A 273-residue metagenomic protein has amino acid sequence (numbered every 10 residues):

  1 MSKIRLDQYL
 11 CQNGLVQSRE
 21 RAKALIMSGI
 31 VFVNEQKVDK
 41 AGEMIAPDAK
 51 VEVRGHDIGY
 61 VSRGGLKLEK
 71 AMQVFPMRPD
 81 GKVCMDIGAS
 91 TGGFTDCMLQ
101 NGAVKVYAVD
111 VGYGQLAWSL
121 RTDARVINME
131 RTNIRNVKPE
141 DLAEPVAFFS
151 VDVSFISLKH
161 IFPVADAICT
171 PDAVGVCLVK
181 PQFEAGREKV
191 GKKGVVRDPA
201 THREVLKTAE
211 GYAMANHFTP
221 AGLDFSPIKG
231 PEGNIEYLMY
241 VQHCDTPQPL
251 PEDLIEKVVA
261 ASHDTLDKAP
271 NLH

Functional and structural regions predicted by a protein language model:
M1-A49, V83-C84: A basic, amphipathic helix-loop patch mediating RNA/tRNA/ribosome contacts
D80-S90: Conserved class I S-adenosyl-L-methionine
G92-G93, G114: Glycine-rich SAM-binding Motif I of class I
C97-K105: Conserved S-adenosyl-L-methionine
Y107-H160: S-adenosyl-L-methionine
K159-V176: A short glycine-rich, Lys/Arg-flanked "PGG" loop and its adjoining helix->strand segment in the class I
P181-D198: Short, glycine-/aromatic-enriched active-site segment of Class I SAM-dependent methyltransferases
I235-H273: Flexible, glycine-/basic-rich loop-and-beta segments that form/coincide with the SAM-dependent methyltransferase
